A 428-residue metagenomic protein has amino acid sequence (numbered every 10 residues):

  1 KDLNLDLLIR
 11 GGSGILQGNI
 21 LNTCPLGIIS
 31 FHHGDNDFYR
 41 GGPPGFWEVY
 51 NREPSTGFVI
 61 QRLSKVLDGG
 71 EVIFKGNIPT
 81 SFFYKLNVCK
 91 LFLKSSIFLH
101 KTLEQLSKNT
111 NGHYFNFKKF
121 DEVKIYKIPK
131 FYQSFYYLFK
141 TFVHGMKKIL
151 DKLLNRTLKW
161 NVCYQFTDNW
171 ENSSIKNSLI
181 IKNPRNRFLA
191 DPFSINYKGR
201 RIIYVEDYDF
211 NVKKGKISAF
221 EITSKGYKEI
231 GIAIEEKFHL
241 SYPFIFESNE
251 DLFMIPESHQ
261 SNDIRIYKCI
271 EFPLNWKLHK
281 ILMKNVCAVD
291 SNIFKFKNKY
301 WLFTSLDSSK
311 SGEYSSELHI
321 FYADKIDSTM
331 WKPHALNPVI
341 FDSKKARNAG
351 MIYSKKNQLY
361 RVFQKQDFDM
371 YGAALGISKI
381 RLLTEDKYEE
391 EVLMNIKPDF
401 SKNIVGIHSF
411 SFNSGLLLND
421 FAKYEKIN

Functional and structural regions predicted by a protein language model:
K1-L7: Conserved nucleotide-sugar donor-binding subdomain of glycosyltransferases
L3, L103-L106, T223-S224: Hydrophobic, Leu/Ile/Phe/Ala-enriched alpha-helical segments that form helix-helix packing faces
L7-S134, T141, S291: Donor/substrate-binding cores of folate-linked one-carbon enzymes
L138-N428: Carbohydrate-active catalytic/glycan-binding domains of CAZyme proteins, especially the secreted or lumenal ectodomains
